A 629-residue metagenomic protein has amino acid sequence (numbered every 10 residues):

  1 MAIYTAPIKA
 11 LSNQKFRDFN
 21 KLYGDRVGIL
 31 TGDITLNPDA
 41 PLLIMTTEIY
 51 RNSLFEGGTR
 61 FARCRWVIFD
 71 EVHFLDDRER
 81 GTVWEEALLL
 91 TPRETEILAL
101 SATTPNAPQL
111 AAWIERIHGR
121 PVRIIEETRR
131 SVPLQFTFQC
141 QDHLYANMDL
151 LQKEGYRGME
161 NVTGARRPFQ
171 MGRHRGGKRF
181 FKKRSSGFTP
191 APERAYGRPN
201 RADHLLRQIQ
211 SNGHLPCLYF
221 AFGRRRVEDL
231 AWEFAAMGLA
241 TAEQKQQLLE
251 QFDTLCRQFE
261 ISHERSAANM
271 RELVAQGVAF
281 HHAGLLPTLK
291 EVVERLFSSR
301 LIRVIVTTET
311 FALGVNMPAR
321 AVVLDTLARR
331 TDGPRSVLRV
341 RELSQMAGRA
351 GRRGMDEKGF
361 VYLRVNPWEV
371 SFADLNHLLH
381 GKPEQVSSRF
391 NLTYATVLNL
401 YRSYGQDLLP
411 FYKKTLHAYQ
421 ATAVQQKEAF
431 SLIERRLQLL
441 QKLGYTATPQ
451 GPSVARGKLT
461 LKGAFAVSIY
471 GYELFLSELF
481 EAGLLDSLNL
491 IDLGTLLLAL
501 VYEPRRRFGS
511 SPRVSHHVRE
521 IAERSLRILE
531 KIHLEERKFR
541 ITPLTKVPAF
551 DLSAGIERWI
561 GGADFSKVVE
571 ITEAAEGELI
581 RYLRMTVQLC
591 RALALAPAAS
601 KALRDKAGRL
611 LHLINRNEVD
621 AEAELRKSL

Functional and structural regions predicted by a protein language model:
M1-P133, F138-C140, C217-A221, D229-T241: Conserved P-loop/Walker A NTP-binding site and adjacent catalytic elements of P-loop NTPases
I3-T5, S12-N13, N20-I29, F220 (+3 more regions): Conserved C-terminal RecA-like helicase domain
L89, E96-L98, T103-E115, R120-E233 (+1 more regions): Conserved interdomain linker/interface between the two RecA-like ATPase lobes of SF2 helicase motors
T95-E96, M317, A321-H377: Conserved segment of the helicase C-terminal RecA-like domain
T288-F297, V386-L496: C-terminal accessory/connector segments of nucleic-acid motor ATPases
K290-E291, R295, L301, I305-V323 (+1 more regions): SF2 helicase motor core recognition
L474-L529: Leucine-rich, amphipathic alpha-helical/linker segments
S510-L629: C-terminal amphipathic alpha-helical interaction region
